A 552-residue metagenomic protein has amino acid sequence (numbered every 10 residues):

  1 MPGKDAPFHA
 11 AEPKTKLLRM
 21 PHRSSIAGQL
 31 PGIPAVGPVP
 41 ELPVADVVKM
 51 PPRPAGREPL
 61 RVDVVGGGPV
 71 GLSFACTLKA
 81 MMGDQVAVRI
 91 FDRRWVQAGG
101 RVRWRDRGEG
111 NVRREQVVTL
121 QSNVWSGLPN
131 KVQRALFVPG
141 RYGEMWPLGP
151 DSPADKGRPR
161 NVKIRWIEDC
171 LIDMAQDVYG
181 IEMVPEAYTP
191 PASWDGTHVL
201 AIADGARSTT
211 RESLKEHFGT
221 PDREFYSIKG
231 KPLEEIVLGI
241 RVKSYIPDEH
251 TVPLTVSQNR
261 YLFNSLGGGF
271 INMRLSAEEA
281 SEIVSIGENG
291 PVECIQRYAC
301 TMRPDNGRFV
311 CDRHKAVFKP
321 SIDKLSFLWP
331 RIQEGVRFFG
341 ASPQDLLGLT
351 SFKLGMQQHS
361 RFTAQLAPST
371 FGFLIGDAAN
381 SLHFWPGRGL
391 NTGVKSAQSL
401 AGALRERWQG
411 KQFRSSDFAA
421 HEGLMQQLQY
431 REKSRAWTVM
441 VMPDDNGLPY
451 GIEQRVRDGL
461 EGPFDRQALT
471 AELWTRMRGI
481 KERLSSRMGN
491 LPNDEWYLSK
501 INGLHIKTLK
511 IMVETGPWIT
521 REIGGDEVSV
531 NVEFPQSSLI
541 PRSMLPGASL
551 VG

Functional and structural regions predicted by a protein language model:
F8, P31-K49, L128-N130, G387 (+1 more regions): C-terminal helical "tail/cap" subdomain of flavin- and related membrane-associated enzymes
P52-V70, R89: Beta1/beta-strand and adjacent pyrophosphate-binding region of the FAD-binding site in flavoprotein oxidoreductases
D63-V65, K79-N111: Glycine-rich FAD pyrophosphate-binding loop
V70, V96, R207: Conserved Rossmann-like nucleotide-cofactor binding loop
A75, T350-E432: Conserved mid-domain beta->alpha element of the FAD-binding
V96-D177: Active-site-adjacent segment of FAD-dependent monooxygenases/related oxidoreductases
E182-D195: A conserved short coil-to-beta-strand element within the FAD-binding core of flavoproteins
A203-S351, Q358-T363, P386: Conserved FAD-binding catalytic core of PHBH/FMO-like flavoproteins
